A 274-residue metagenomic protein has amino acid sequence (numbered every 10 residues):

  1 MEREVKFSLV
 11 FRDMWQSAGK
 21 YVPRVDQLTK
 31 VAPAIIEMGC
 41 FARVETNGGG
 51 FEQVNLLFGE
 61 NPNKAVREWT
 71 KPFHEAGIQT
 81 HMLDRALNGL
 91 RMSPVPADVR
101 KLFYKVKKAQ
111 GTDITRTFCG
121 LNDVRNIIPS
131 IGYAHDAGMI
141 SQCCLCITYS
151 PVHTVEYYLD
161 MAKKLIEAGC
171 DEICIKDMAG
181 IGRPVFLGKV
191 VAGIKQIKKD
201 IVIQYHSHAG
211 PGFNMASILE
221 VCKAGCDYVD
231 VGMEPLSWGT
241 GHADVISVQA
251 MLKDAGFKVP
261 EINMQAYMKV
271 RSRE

Functional and structural regions predicted by a protein language model:
M1-R116, G120-E274: Catalytic cores and adjacent flexible loops of soluble metabolic enzymes that perform enolate/carbanion chemistry on
